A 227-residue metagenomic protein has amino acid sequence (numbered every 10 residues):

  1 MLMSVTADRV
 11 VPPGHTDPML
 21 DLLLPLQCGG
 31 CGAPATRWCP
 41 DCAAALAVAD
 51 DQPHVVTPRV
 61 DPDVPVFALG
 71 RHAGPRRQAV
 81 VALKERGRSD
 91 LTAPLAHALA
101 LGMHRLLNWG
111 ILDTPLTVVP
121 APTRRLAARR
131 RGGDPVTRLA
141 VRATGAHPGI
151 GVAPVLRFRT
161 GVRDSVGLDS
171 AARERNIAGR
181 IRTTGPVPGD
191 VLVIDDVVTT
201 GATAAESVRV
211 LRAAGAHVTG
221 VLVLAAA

Functional and structural regions predicted by a protein language model:
M1-A227: Glycine-rich phosphate/pyrophosphate-handling loop used in enzymes and phosphotransfer proteins
